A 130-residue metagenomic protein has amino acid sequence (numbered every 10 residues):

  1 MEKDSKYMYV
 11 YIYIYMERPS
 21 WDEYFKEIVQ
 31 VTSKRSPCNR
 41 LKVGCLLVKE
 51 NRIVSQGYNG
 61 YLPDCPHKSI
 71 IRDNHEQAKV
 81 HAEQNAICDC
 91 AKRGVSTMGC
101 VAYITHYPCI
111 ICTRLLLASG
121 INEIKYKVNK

Functional and structural regions predicted by a protein language model:
E2-M8, I12-K130: Zinc-dependent deaminase catalytic domain
